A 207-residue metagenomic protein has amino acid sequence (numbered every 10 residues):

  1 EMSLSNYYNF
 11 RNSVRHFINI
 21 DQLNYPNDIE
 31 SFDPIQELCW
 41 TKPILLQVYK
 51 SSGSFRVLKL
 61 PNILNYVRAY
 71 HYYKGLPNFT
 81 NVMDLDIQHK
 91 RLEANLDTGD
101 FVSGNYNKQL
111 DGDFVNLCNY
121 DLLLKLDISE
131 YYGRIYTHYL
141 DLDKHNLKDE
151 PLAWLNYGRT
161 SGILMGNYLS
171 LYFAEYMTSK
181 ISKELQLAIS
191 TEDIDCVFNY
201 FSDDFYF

Functional and structural regions predicted by a protein language model:
E1-N167, F173: Conserved two-metal-ion catalytic palm core of "right-hand" nucleic acid polymerases, unifying RNA-dependent RNA
D149, F173-D203, F207: Active-site palm subdomain of RNA-directed nucleic acid polymerases
